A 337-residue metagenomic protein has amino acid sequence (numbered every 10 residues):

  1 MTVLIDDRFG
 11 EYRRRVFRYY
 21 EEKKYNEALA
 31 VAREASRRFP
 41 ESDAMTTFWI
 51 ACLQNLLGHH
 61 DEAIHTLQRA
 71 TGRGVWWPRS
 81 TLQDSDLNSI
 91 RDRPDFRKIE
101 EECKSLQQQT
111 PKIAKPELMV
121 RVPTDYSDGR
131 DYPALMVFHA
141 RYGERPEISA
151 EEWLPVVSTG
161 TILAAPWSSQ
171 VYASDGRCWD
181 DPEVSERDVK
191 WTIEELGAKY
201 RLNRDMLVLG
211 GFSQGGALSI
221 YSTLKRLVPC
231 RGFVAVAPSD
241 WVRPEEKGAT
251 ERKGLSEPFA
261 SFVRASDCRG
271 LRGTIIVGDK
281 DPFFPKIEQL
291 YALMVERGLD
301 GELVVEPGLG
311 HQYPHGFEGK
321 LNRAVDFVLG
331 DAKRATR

Functional and structural regions predicted by a protein language model:
G10, A44-M45: Start-of-helix register in tetratricopeptide repeats
G72-Y132, R337: A domain-start/cap signature at the N-terminus of enzymes
A134-Y200: Serine-hydrolase catalytic machinery in alpha/beta-hydrolase-like enzymes
D205-F259: Primarily recognizes the serine-hydrolase "nucleophile elbow" in alpha/beta-hydrolase and SGNH/GDSL folds
W241-N322, L329: The feature captures the conserved acid-bearing segment of alpha/beta-hydrolase catalytic domains
